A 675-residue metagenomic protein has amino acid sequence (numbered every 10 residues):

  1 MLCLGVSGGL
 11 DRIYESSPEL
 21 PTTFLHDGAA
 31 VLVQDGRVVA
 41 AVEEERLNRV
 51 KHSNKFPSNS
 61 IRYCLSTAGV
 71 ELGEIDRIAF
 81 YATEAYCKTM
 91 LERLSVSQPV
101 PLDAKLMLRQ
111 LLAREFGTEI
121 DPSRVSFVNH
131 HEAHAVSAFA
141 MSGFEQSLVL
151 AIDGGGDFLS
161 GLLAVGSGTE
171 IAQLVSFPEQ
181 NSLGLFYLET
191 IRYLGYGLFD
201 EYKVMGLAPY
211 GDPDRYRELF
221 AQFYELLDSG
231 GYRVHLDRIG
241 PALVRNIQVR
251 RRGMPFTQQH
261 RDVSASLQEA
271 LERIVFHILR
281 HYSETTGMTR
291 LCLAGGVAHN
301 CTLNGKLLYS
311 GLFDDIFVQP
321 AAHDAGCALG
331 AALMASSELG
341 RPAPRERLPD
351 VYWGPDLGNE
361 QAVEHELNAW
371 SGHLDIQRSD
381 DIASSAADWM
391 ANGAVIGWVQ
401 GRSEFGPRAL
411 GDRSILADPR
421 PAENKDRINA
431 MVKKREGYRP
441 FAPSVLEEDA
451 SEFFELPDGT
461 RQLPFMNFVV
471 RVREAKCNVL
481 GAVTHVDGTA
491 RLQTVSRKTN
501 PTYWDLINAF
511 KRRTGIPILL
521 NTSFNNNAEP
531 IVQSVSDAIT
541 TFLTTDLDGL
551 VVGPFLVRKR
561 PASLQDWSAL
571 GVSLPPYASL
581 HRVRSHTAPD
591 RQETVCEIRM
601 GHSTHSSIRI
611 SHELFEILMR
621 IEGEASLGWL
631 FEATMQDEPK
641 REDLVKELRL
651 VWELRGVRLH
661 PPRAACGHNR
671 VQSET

Functional and structural regions predicted by a protein language model:
L2, S7-I13, S17-A40, L47-K51 (+12 more regions): Flexible beta->alpha loop and helix N-cap segments adjacent to enzyme active/binding sites
R46-V70, V275: N-terminal phosphate-binding loop and adjacent alpha-helix
R62-D76, E115-E119, I278-M288: Phosphate/pyrophosphate-binding loops at sites that engage ATP/ADP/AMP, CoA/4′-phosphopantetheine, polyphosphate
E71-Q110, V136-S137: Short beta-strand-loop/turn "lid" adjacent to the catalytic site in phosphate-handling enzymes
G73-T83, V125-S126, G287-G296, G397: Short glycine-rich phosphate-binding loop at a beta-alpha junction
Y86, T522, T541, L550 (+2 more regions): Long, charge-rich, low-complexity alpha-helical segments
S95, G253-S266: Short glycine/proline- and acidic residue-enriched helix-loop micro-motifs that form flexible lids or anion-recognition
S266-L291, R513: Phosphate/ATP-binding catalytic cores across multiple sugar-kinase/actin-like superfamilies, primarily ASKHA
